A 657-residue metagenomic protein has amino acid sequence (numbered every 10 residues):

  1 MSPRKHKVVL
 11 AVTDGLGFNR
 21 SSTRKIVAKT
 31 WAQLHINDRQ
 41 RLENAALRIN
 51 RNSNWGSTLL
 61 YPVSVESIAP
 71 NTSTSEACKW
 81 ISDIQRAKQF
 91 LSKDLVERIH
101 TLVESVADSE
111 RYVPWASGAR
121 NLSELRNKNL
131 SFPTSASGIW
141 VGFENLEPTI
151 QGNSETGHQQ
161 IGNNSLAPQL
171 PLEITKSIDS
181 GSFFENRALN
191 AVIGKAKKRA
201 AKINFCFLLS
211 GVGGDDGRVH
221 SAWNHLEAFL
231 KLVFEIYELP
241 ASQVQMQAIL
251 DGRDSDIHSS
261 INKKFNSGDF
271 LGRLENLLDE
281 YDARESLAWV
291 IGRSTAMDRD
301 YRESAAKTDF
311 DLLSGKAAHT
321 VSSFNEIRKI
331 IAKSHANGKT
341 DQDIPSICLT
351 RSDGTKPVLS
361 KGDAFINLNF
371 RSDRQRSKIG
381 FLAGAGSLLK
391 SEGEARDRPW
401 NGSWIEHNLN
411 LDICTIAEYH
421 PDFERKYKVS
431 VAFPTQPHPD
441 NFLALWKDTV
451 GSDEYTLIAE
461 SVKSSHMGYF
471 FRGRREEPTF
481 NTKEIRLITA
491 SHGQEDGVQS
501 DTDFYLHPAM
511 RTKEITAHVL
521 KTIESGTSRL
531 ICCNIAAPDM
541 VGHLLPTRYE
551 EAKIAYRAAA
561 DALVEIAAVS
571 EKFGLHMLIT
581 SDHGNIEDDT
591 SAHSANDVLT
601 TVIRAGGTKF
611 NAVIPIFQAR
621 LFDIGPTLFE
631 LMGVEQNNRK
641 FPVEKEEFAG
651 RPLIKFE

Functional and structural regions predicted by a protein language model:
S2-E657: Feature captures the catalytic ectodomains and active-site-proximal regions of enzymes that hydrolyze or transfer
